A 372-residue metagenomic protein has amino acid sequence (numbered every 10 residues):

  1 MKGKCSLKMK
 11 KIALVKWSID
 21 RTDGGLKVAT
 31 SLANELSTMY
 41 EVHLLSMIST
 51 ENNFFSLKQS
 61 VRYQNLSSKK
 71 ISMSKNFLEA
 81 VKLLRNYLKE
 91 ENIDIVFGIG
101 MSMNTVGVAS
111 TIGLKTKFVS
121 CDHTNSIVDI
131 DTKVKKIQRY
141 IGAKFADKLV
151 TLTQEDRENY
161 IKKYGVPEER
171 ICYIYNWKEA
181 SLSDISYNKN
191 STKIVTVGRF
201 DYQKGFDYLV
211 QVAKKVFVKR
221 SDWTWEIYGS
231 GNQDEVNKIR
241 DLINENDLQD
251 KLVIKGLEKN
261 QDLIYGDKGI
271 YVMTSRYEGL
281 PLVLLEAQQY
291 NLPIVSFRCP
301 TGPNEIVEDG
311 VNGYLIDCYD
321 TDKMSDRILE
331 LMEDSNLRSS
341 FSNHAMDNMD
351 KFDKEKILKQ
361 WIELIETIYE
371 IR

Functional and structural regions predicted by a protein language model:
L14-D23, K27-S31, E35-K75, R170-Y173 (+1 more regions): N-terminal strand-loop element at the rim of the active site of nucleotide-sugar-dependent glycosyltransferases
D23-S31, T192, R199-V218, W225 (+2 more regions): A conserved mid-protein helix/loop that constitutes part of the nucleotide-sugar donor-binding site
K75-K82, L114-K117, N125-F145: Nucleotide-sugar donor phosphate/pyrophosphate-binding loop at the beta->alpha transition of glycosyltransferases
G98-N104, D122: Short His-centered aromatic/hydrophobic patch
A146-I171, K178-A180: A short, active-site helix/loop in glycosyltransferases that binds the activated sugar's phosphate group
L257, R276: Aromatic "clamp/platform" in nucleotide-sugar-dependent glycosyltransferases that forms part of the donor/acceptor
P293-F297: Short hydrophobic beta-strand element within catalytic cores of glycosyltransferases and related nucleotide-activated
E308-G310, Y314-T321, E330-N336, D350: Conserved acidic donor-binding segment of nucleotide-sugar-dependent glycosyltransferases
